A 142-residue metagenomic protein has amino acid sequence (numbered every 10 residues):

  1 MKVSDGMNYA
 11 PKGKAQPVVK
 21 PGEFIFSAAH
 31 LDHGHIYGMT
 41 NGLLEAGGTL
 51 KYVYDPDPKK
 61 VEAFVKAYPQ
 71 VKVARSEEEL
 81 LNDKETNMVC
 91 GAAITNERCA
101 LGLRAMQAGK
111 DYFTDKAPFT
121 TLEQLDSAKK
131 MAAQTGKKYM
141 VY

Functional and structural regions predicted by a protein language model:
M1-Y68: N-terminal Rossmann-like dinucleotide-binding module
G13-A15, S127-Y142: Rossmann-fold dehydrogenase core element
F26, Y52, K72, N87-M88 (+1 more regions): Short, Asp-centered acidic motifs that coordinate Mg2+ and/or phosphate in catalytic or ligand-binding sites
A28, T114, T121, Y139-V141: Hydrophobic residues in well-ordered beta-strands that form the structural core
H30, D55, A92-A93, V141: Conserved residues at beta->alpha junctions
Y68-M131: Beta-loop-alpha module in the N-terminal Rossmann-like domain of NAD(P)-dependent dehydrogenases, especially those
